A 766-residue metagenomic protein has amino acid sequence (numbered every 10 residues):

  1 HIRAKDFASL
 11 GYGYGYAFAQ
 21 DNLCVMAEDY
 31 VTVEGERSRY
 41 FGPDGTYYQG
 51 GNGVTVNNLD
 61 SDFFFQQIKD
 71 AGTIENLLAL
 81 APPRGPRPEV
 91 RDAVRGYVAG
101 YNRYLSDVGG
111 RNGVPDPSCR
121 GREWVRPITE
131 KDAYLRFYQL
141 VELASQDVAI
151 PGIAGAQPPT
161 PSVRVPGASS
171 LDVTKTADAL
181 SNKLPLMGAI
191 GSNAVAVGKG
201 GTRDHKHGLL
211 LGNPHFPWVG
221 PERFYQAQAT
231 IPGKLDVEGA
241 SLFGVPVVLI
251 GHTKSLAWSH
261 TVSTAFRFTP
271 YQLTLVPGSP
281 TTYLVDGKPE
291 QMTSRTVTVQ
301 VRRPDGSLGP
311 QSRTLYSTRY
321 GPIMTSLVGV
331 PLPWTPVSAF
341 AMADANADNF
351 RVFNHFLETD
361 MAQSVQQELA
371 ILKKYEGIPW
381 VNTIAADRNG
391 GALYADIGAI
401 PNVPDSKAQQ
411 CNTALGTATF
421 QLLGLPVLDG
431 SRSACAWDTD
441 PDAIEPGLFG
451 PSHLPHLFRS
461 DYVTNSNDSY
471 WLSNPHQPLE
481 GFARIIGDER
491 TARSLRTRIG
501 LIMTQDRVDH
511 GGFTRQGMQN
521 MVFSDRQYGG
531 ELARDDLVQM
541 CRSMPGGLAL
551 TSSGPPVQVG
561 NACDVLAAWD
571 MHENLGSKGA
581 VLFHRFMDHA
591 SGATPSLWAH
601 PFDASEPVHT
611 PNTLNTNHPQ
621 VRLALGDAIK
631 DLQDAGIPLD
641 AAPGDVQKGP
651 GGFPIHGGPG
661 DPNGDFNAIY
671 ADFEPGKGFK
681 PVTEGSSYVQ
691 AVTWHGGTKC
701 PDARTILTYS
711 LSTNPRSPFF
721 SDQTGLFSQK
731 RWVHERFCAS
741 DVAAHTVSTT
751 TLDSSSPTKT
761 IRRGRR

Functional and structural regions predicted by a protein language model:
H1-L209, P214-G220, P232-K234, G239 (+1 more regions): Substrate-recognition/specificity elements adjacent to catalytic centers across diverse enzyme folds
I2-F7, F216-T230, A362-E376: Short active-site loop/helix that positions an aromatic residue
I2-N57, S259-P310, T314, W437-R493 (+2 more regions): Gly/Pro-rich active-site capping loops and adjacent beta-alpha segments that organize cofactor/substrate pockets
D62-Q67, I74-D92, A343, F353-T359 (+5 more regions): Second-shell loop/turn segments in exported
I74, V90-Y101, G220, V352 (+5 more regions): Stable alpha-helical elements in mature extracytoplasmic
I231-F243, V247, G251-L256, H260-V427 (+2 more regions): Glycine- and hydrophobic-rich flexible loops that cap the catalytic core of alpha/beta enzyme folds
V237, F268, S338, I378-R507 (+4 more regions): Hydrophobic alpha-helical segments
N474-S552, D645-R766: Terminal end segments
